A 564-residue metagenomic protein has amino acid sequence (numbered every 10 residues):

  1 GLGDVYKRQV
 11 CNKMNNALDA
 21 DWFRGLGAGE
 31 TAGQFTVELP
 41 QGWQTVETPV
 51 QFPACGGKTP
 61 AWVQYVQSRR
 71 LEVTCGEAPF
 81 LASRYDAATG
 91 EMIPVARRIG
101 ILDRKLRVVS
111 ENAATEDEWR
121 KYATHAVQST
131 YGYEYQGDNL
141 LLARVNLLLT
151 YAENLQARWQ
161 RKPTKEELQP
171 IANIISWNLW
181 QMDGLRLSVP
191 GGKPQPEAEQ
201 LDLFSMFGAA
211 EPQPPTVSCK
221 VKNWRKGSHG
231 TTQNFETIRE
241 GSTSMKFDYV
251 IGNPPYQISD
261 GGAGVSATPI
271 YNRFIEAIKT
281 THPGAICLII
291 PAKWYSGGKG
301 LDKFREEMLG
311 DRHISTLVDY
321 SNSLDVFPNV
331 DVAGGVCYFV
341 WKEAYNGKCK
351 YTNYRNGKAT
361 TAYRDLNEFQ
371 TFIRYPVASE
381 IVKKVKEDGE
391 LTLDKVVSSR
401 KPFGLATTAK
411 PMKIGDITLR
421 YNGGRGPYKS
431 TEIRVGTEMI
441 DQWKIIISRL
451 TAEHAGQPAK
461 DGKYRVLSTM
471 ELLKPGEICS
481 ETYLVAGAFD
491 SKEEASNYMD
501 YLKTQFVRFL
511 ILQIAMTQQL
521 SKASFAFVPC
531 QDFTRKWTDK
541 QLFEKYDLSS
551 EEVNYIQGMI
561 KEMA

Functional and structural regions predicted by a protein language model:
G1-T316, N322-V326, G335, F339-Y351: SAM-dependent methyltransferase catalytic region
K7, G27, L512-M516, I556-I560: Short coil/turn segments at secondary-structure boundaries
R8-Q9, A17, Q34, G252-P254 (+1 more regions): Non-catalytic DNA-recognition/assembly elements of restriction-modification systems
M14, A143, Y498, I556-Q557: A structural signal for short hydrophobic/aromatic patches embedded in well-ordered alpha helices
T237-G241, M245, S323-E552: C-terminal substrate-recognition regions of SAM-dependent nucleic acid methyltransferases
